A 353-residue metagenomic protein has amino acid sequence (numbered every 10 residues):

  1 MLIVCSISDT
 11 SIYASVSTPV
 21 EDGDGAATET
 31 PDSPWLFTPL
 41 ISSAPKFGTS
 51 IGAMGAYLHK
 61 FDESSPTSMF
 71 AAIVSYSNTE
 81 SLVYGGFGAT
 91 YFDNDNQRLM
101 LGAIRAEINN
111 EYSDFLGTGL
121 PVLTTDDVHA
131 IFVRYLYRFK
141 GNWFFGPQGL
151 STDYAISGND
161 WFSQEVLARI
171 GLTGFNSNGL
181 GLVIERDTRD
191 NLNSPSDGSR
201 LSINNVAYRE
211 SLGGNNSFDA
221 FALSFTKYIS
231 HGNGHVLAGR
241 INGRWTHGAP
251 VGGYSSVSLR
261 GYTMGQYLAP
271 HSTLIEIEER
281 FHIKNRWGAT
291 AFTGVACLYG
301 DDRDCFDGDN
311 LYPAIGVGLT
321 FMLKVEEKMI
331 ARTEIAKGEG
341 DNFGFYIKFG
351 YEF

Functional and structural regions predicted by a protein language model:
M1-T28: Cleavable N-terminal export/targeting peptides
E21-S33, F61-S68, D93-R98, K140-N142 (+5 more regions): Short loop/turn motifs that connect adjacent beta-strands in outer-membrane beta-barrel proteins
A27-F37, S43-N176, M329-R332, A336-F353: Gram-negative/organellar outer-membrane beta-barrel architecture
P39, A53-Y57, G86-T90, V133-Y137 (+6 more regions): Residues on the lipid-exposed face of transmembrane beta-strands in outer-membrane beta-barrel proteins
I73, L116-P121, Q164-G171, A207-G213 (+3 more regions): Extracellular loop and loop/strand-boundary signature of outer-membrane beta-barrel proteins
L82-Y84, R105-E107, T125-I131, S151-A155 (+7 more regions): Transmembrane beta-barrel architecture of outer-membrane proteins
L116-V122, F162-A168, A220-F221, R244 (+3 more regions): Flexible, surface-exposed loop regions and adjacent strand-edge segments of Gram-negative outer-membrane beta-barrel
L180-E185, R189-D301: C-terminal outer-membrane beta-barrel translocator/porin domains of Gram-negative envelope proteins and their
